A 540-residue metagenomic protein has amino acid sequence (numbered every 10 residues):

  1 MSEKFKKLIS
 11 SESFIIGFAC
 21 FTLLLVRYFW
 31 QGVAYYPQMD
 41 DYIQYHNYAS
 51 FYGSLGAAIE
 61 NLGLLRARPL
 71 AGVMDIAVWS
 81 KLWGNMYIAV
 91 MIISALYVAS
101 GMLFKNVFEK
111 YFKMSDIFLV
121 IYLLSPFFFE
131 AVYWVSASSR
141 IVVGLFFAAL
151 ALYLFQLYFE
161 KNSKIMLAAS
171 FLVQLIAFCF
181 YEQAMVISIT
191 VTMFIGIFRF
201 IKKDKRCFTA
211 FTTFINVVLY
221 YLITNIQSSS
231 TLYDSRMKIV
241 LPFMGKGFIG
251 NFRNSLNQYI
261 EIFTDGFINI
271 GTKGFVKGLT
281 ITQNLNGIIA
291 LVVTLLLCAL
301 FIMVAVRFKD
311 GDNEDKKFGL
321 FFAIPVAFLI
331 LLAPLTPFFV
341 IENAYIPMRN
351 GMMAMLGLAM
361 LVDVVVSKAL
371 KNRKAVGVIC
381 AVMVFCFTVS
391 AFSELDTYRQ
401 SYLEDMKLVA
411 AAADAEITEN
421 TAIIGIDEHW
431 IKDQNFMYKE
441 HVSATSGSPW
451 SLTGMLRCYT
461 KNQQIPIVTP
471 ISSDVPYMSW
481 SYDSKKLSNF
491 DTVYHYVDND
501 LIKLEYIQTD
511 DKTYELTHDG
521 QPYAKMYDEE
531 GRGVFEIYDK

Functional and structural regions predicted by a protein language model:
S2-R66, V73-A99, F104-D116, I195 (+4 more regions): Intrinsically disordered, polar/acidic, low-complexity terminal segments
F104-F129, L145-F146: Transmembrane-helix signature of polytopic, membrane-embedded enzymes that assemble or transfer cell-envelope glycans
Y122, D312-V340, C380-V384: Transmembrane alpha-helix segments characteristic of polytopic inner-membrane glycan-assembly/cell-envelope
F127-Y133, F178, R307, P325-P347 (+1 more regions): Transmembrane-helix signature of polytopic, lipid-linked glycan biosynthesis machinery
E130-L150, F180, N350-A354: Multi-pass, polyprenyl lipid-linked donor-dependent membrane glycosyltransferases
A148-M166: Membrane-interface transmembrane helices that cradle and orient dolichyl/undecaprenyl
I165-E182, I187-S188: Membrane-interface alpha helices of multi-pass inner-membrane proteins
N343-A369: Hydrophobic/aromatic-rich transmembrane helices and adjacent perimembrane loops
